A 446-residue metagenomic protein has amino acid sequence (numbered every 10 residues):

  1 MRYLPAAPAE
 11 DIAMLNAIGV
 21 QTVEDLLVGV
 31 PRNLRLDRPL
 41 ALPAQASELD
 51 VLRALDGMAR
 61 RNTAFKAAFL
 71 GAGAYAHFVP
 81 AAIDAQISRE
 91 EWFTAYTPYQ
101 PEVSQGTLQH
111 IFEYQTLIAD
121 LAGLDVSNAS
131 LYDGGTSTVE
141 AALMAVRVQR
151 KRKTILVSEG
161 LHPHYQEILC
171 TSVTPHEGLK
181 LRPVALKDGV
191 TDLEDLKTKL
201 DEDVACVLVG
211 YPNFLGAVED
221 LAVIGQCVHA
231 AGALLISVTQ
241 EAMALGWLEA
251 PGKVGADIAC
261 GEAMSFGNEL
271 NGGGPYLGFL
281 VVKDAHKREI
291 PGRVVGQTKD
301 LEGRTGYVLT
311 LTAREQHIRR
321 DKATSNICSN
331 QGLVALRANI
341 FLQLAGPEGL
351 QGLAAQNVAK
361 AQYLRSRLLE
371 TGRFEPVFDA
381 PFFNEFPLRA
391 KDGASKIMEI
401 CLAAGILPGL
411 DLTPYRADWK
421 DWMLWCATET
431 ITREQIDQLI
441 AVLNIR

Functional and structural regions predicted by a protein language model:
M1-E24, V28-D37: Compact, charge-rich alpha-helical regulatory domains located at protein termini
M1-L4, N16, A41-Q45, P101-S104 (+16 more regions): Hydrophobic alpha-helical scaffolding
R2, T136-R304, R373, L388 (+3 more regions): Conserved PLP-enzyme active-site core in the AAT-like
R32-E113: N-terminal entrance/gating region of PLP-dependent enzymes' catalytic architecture
R89-P101, A119-L124, R150-R152, P175-R182 (+4 more regions): Gly-rich Lys/Arg/Thr-decorated short loops/hinges at beta-loop-alpha junctions or inter-strand turns that position
Y99-T107, Q115, D120-V139: Short loop-beta-helix segment that forms the pyridoxal 5′-phosphate
F266-G372, P376-D379: Active-site C-terminal subdomain of aminotransferase-like
E348-Q438: Conserved C-terminal alpha-helix-loop-beta "cap" of PLP-dependent enzymes that closes/shapes the active-site mouth
